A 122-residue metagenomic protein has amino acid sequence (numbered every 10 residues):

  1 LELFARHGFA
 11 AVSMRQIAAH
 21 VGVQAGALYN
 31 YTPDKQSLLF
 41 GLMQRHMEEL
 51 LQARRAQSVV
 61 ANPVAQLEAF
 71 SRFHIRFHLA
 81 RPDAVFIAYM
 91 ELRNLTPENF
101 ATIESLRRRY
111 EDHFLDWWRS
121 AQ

Functional and structural regions predicted by a protein language model:
L3, E49, Q57, F77 (+2 more regions): Short alpha-helical functional segments enriched in proximate histidine and acidic residues
L3-S37, G41: Helix-turn-helix
R6, N30-Y31, F77, L95 (+1 more regions): Histidine kinase transmitter module recognition
R6-A10, V60, R81: Short coil/turn segments at alpha/beta junctions that flank glycine-rich nucleotide-binding fingerprints
Q16, S37, G41, Q66-A69 (+2 more regions): Alpha-helical elements of Rossmann-like donor-binding domains used by nucleotide-donor carbohydrate transfer enzymes
L42-A69: Amphipathic alpha-helical linker/stalk segments
R45-L51, E98-Q122: Amphipathic alpha-helical packing segments from all-alpha helical-bundle domains
L79-E98: Amphipathic alpha-helical segments used for helix-helix packing
